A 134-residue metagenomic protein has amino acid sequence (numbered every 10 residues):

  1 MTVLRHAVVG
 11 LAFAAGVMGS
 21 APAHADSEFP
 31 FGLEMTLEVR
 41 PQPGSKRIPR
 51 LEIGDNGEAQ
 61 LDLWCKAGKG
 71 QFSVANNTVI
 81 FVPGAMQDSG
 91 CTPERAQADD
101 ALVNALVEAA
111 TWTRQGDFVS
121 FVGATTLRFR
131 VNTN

Functional and structural regions predicted by a protein language model:
T2-L11, G16-N134: Lipid interaction determinants
